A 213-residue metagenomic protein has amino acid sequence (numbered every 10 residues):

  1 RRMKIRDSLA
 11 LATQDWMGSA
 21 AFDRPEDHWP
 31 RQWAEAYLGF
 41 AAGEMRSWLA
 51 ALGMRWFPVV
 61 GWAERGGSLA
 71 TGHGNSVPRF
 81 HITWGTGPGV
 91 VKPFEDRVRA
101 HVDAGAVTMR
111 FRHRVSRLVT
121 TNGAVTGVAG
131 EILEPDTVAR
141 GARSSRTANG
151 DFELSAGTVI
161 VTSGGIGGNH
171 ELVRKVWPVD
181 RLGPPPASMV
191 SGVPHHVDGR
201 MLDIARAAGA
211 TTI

Functional and structural regions predicted by a protein language model:
R1, W16, W29, W33 (+6 more regions): Tryptophan-centered motif/residue detector
R1-W56: N-terminal FAD cofactor-binding segment of flavoenzymes
W16-A20, G66-G67, L172-K175: Short hydrophobic/aromatic-rich motifs at helix boundaries and adjacent loops
F22-W29, A100-A106, V179-P186: Intrinsically disordered, low-complexity coil segments
P25, L69-P78, K175-P186: Gly-rich Lys/Arg/Thr-decorated short loops/hinges at beta-loop-alpha junctions or inter-strand turns that position
R31-W33, H81, A187-M189: Short, contiguous strand/loop micro-motifs
A34-G150, A156, N169-E171: Conserved redox-cofactor binding core of oxidoreductases
P135-I213: Glycine-rich loop(s) and the adjacent beta-strand/alpha-helix scaffold that form part
